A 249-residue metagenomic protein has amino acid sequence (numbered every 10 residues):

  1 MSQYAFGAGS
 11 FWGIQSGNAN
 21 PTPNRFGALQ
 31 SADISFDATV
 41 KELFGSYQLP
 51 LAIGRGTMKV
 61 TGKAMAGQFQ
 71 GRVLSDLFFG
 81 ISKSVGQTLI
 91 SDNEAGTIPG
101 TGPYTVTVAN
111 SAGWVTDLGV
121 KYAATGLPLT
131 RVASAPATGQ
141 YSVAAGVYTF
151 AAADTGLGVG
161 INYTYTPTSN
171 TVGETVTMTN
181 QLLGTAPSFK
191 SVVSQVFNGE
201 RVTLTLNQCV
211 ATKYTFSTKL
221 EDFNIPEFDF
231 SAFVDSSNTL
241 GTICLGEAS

Functional and structural regions predicted by a protein language model:
M1-L77, L127, A137, R201-E227 (+1 more regions): Solvent-exposed edge beta-strands and adjacent loop segments that serve as assembly or binding interfaces
F11, G62, V147-T149, L183-V196 (+1 more regions): Short, hydrophobic/proline-enriched secondary-structure or compact coil segments at domain edges
G13, A66, Y122, I161-Y163 (+1 more regions): Hydrophobic side chains in beta-strands
Q48-A52, G146-V147, T171-T179: Short secondary-structure capping micro-motifs at structural edges
G56-T61, F150-G160: Extracellular interaction modules
G71-G139, D154, T164-F189, V193-E200: Extended beta-strand solenoid/passenger and fiber regions
Q140-A153: Strand-loop-strand motifs at the edges of beta-sheets in extracellular beta-sandwich domains
E221-S249: Protruding loop/beta-arch "assembly-hinge" segments enriched in small, turn-prone residues
